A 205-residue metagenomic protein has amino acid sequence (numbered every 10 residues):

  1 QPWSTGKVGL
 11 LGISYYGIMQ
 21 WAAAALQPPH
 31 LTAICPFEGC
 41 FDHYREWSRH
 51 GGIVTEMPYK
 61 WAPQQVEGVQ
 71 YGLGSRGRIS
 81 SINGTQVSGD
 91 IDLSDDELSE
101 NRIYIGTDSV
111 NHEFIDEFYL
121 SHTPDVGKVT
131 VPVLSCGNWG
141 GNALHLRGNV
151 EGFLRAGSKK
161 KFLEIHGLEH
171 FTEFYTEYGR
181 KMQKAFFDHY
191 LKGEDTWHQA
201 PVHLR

Functional and structural regions predicted by a protein language model:
Q1-G9, S14, S48: Gly/Ser-rich "nucleophile elbow"/oxyanion-hole loop immediately N-terminal to the catalytic nucleophile in hydrolases
G6, T32, K159: Short acidic/polar active-site loop segments enriched in Thr and Asp
L10-G12, F37, C136: Short beta-strand immediately N-terminal to the catalytic nucleophile in serine-hydrolase-like folds
S14-G17, C40, W139-G140: Flexible, active-site-proximal loop/turn residues at the rims of small-molecule/cofactor binding pockets and catalytic
Y15-P28, G152: Short glycine-enriched nucleophile-adjacent loop and the immediately C-terminal alpha-helix near the catalytic center
A25-K128: Accessory cap/linker subdomain of secreted extracellular hydrolases
P29, S48, Y104-F118, H122 (+3 more regions): Alpha/beta-hydrolase-fold serine-hydrolase catalytic core, especially in secreted/extracellular enzymes
